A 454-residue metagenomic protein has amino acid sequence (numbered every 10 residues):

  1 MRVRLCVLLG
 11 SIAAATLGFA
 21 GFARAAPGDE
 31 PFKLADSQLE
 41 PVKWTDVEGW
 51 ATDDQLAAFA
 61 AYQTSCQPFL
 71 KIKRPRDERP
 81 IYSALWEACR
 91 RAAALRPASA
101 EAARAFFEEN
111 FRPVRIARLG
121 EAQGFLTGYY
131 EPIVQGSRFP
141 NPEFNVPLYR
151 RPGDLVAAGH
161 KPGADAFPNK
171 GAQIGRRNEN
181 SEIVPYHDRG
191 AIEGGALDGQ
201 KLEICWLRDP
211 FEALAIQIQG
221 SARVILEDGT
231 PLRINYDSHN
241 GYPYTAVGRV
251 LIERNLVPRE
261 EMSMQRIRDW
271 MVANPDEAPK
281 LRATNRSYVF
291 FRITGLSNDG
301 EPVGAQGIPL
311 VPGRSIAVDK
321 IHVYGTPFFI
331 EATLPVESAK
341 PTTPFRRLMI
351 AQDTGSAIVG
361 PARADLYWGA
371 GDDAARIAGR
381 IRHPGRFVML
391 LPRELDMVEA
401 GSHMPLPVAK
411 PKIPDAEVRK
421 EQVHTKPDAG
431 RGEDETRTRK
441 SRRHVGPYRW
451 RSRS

Functional and structural regions predicted by a protein language model:
M1-L5: Positively charged n-region of N-terminal signal peptides that target proteins for export
V7-G18: Bacterial N-terminal signal peptides
A14, T245-P258, I308-L310, P344-T354: A signal for specific C-terminal beta-sheet/loop modules enriched in small/flexible residues with GP/PG/PP motifs
T16-G18, N145, L366, G379: Hydrophobic alpha-helical segments
L17-D29: Bacterial Sec-dependent signal peptides at the C-terminal "C-region" and cleavage site
A26-E30, E40, A51, A58 (+1 more regions): C-terminal soluble interaction/assembly domains
Q38-L296, P302-G304: Secretory/export targeting leaders with adjacent low-complexity proregions
